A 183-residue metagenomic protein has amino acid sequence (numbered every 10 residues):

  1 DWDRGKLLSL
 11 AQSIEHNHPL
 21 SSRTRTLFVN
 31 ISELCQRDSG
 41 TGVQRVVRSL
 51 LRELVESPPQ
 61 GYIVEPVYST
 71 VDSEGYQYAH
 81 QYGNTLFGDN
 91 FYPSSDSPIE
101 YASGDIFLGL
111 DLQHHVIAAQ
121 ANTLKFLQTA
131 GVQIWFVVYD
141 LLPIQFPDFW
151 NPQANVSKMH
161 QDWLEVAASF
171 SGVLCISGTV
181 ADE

Functional and structural regions predicted by a protein language model:
D1-E183: Carbohydrate transferase catalytic cores enriched for Leloir-type hexosyltransferases
